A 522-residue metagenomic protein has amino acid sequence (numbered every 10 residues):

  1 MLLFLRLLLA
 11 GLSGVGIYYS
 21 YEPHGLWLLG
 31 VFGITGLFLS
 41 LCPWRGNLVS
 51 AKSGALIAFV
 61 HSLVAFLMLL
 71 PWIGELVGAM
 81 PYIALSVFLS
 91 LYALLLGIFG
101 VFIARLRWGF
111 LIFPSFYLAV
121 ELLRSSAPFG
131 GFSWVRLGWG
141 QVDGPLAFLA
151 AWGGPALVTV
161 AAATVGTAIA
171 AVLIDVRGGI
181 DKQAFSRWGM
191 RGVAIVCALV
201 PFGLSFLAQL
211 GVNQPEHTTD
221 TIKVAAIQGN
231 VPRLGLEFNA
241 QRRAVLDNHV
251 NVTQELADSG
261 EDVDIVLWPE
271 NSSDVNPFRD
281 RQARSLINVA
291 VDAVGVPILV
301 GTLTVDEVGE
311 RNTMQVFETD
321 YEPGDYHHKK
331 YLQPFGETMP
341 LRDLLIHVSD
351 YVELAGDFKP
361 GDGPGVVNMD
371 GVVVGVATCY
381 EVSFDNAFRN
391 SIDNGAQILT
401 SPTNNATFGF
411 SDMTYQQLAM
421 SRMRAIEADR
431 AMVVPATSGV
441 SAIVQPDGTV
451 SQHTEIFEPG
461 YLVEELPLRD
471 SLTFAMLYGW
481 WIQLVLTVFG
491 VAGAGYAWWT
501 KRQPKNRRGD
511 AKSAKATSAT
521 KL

Functional and structural regions predicted by a protein language model:
M1-G211, G409-F410, S421-R424, A436-S438 (+3 more regions): Membrane-embedded alpha-helical bundles of multi-pass enzymes that act on lipidic or dolichyl-linked glycan substrates
Y21-F38, A65-M68, Q228-G229, E261-V275 (+2 more regions): Short, conserved active-site loops that position catalytic residues or coordinate cofactors/metal ions across diverse
I73-M80, A84, S126-P155, V289-D292 (+1 more regions): Active-site catalytic loop in hydrolytic enzyme cores
L76, L89-Y92, P114-S115, I265 (+6 more regions): CN hydrolase (nitrilase-like) catalytic-core segments centered on the catalytic cysteine and neighboring Lys/Glu
L207-F335, G356, V366-D370, V376 (+2 more regions): Soluble catalytic regions of membrane-associated enzymes that act on cell-envelope and secretory-pathway components
K223, T313, G363, A431 (+1 more regions): Conserved beta-strand and immediately adjacent loop positions that scaffold enzyme active sites
V352-C379, L468-N506, L522: Cysteine/selenocysteine-centered motifs that mediate thiol-based redox chemistry or coordinate metal-sulfur cofactors
R508-K521: Short, low-complexity, charge-dense intrinsically disordered segments
